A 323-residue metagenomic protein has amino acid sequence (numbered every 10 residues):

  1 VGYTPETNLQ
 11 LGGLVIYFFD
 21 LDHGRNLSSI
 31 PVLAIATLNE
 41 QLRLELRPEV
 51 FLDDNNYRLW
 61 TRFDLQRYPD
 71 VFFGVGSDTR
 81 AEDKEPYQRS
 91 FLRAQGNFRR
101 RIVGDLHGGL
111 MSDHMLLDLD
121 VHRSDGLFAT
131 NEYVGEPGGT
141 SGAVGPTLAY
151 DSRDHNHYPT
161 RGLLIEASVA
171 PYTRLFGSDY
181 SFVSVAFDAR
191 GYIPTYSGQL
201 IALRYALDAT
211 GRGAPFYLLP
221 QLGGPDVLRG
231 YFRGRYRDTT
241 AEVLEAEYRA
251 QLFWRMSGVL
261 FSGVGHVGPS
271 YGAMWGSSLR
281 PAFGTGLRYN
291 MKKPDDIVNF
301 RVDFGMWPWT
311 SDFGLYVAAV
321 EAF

Functional and structural regions predicted by a protein language model:
V1-G2, I30-A36, T61-R67, V71-V75 (+8 more regions): Transmembrane beta-barrel strands of outer-membrane/channel proteins
V1-R62, G109-M111, G135-T160, P225 (+5 more regions): Outer-membrane beta-barrel initiation region
G12-L14, S29-P31, E45-R47, F91-N97 (+8 more regions): Membrane-embedded beta-strand positions in outer-membrane beta-barrel channels/transporters
Y17-F19, A36, V50-L52, G96 (+8 more regions): Residue-level signature of outer-membrane beta-barrel architecture
L27, R43-P48, V71-D78, M111 (+6 more regions): Outer-membrane beta-barrel translocator domains and adjoining extracellular loop/strand segments of Gram-negative
I35-N97, L207-G223, V298-V317: Outer-membrane beta-barrel translocator/channel fold
E132-P137, G142-Y271: C-terminal outer-membrane beta-barrel translocator/porin domains of Gram-negative envelope proteins and their
G145-P146, G284-Y289, D296, S311-F323: Outer-membrane beta-barrel "beta-signal"
